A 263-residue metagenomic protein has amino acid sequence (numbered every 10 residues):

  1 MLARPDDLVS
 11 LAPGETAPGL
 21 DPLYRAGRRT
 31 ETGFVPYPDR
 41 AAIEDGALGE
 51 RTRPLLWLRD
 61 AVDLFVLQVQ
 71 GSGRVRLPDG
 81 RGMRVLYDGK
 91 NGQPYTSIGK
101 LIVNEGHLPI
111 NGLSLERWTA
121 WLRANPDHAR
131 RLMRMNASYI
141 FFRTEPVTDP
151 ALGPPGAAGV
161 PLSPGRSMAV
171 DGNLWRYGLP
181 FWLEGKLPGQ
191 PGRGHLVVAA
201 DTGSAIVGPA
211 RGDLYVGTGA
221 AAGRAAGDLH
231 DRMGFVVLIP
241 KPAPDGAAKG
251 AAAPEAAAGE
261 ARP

Functional and structural regions predicted by a protein language model:
M1-P146: Secretory/export targeting leaders with adjacent low-complexity proregions
V147-P263: C-terminal soluble interaction/assembly domains
